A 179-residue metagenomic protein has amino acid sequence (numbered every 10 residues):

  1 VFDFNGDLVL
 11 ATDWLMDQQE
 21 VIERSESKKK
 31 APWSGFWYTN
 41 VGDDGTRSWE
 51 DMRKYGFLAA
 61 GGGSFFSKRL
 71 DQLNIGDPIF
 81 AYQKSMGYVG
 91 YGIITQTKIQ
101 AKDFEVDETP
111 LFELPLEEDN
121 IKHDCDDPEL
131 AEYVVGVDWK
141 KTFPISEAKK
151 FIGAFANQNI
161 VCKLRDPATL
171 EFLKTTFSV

Functional and structural regions predicted by a protein language model:
V1-T39, D43-D44, G62-F65, D103-V179: Contiguous surface segments at macromolecular interaction interfaces
D43, Q83, Q96-K98, K141: Short, flexible loop/turn elements at secondary-structure junctions
D44-A60: Short, basic/aromatic beta-hairpin or loop at an interaction surface
L73-N74: Short, well-ordered loop/turn sites that connect or cap secondary structure elements
Y82-Y88: Short, charged beta-turn/beta-strand-edge "cap" motif at the junction between a beta-strand and an adjacent loop
Y88-K98: Short beta-strand-centered aromatic/proline hotspots
